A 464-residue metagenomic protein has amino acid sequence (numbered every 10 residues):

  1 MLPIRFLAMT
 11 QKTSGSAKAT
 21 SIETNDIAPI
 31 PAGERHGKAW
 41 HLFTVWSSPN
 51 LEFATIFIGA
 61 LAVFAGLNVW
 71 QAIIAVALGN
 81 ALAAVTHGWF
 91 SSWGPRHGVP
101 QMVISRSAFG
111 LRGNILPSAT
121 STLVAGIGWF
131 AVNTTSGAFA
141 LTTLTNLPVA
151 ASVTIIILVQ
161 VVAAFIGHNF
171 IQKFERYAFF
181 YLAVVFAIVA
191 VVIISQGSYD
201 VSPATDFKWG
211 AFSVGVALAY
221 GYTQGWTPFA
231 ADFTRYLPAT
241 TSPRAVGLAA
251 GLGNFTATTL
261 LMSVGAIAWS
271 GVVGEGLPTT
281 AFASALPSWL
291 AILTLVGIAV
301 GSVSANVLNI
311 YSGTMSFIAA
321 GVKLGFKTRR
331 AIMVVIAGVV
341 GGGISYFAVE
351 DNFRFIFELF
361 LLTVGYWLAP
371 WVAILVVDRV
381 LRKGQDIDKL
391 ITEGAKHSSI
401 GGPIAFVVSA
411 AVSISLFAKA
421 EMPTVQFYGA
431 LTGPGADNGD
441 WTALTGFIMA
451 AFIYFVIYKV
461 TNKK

Functional and structural regions predicted by a protein language model:
L2-V69, A211-V216, R235-A245, T461-K463: Membrane-interface "cap" regions at the ends of multi-pass membrane proteins
P29, W371-I453: C-terminal membrane-solvent junction of multi-pass transporters and transport-like membrane proteins
A39-I56, A190-Q196, T205-A268, S288-N309 (+1 more regions): Hydrophobic, membrane-embedded alpha-helices of multi-pass small-molecule transporters
V63-I74, F139-V153, N169-A178, T279-L293 (+3 more regions): Transmembrane helix-loop boundary segments of multi-pass membrane transporters
V76-F109, P117-V124, F455, K459-N462: Juxtamembrane transmembrane-helix boundary signature
M102-R106, R112, T134-A151, P238 (+2 more regions): Helix-loop-helix connectors at the membrane interface of multi-pass transporters/channels
I115-T122, L144-I166, F180-V191, A219-A230 (+2 more regions): Transmembrane alpha-helical segments of multi-pass small-molecule transport proteins
T256-A257, A320-E350, E393-S413, F417: Loop-to-transmembrane helix boundary motifs in multi-pass membrane proteins
